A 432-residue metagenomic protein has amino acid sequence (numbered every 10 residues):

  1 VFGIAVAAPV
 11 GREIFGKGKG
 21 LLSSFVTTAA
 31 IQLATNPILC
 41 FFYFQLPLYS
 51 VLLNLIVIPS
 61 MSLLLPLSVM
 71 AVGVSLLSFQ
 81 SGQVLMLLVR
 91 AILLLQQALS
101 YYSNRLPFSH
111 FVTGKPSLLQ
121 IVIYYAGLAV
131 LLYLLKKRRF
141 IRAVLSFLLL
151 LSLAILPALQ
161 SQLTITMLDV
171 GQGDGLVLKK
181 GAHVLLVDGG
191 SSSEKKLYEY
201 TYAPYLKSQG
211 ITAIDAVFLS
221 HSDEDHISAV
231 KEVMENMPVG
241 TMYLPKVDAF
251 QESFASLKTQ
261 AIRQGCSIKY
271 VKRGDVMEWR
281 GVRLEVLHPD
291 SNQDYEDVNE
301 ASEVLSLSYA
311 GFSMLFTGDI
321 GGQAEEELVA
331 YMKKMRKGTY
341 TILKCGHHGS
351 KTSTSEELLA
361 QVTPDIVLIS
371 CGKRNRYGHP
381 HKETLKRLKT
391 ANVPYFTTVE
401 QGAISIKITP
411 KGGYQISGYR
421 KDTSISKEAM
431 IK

Functional and structural regions predicted by a protein language model:
V1-V69, S109-T113: Membrane-embedded alpha-helical bundles of multi-pass enzymes that act on lipidic or dolichyl-linked glycan substrates
A5, G16-S23, N54, G73-K432: Non-globular, low-confidence helical/coil segments that flank catalytic cores
